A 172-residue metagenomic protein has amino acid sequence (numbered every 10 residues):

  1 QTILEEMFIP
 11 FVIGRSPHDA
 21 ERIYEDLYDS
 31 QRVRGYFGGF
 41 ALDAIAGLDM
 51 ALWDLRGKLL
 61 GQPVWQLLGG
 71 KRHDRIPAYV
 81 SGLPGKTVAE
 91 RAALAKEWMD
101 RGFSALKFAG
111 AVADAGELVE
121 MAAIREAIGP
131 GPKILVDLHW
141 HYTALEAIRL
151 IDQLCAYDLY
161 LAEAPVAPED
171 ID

Functional and structural regions predicted by a protein language model:
Q1-L59: Metal- or metallocofactor-binding catalytic centers and their adjacent structured scaffolds across diverse enzyme
G38, D74-E90, A109-G110, D137-A144: Active-site mouth loops of central-metabolism enzymes
W53-K86: Catalytic pocket of metal/acid-base enzymes, prominently hydrolases
R72-A78, G102-S104, P130-P132, D158-Y160: Short, well-ordered coil/turn segments that N-cap beta-strands
K86-M99, A144-L150: Short, acidic/polar
L94-K107, V112-A115: Active-site gating/metal-coordination segments in enzymes
F108-D172: Catalytic core of soluble alpha/beta enzymes
